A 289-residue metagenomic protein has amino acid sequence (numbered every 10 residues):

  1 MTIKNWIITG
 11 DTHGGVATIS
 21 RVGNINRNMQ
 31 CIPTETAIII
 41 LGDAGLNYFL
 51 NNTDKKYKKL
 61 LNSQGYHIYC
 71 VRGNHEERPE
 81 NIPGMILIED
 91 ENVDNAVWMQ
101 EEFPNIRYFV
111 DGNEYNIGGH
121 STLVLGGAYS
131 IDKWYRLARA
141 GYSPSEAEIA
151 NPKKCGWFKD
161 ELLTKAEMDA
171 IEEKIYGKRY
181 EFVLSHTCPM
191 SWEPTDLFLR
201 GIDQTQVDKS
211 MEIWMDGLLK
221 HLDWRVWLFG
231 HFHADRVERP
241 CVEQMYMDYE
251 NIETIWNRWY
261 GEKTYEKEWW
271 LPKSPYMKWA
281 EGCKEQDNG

Functional and structural regions predicted by a protein language model:
M1, K284-G289: Short intrinsically disordered terminal tails
T2, T9, G14-I117, F198 (+1 more regions): Core catalytic region of metal-dependent phosphoesterases/phosphodiesterases, especially metallo-beta-lactamase-like
I3-H13, G119-A128, F182-H186, E243-M247: Active-site-proximal beta-strand elements of phosphoester/diester hydrolases
T12-H13, A44-G45, N74-E77, A128-Y129 (+2 more regions): Catalytic metal-binding/acid-base residues of hydrolase active sites
P33, K178, L222: Active-site charged/polar residues at nucleotide-handling catalytic sites that mediate phosphoryl, nucleotidyl
T36-I38, E181, R225: Conserved acidic residues
H67-V71, E89-V93, C188-K278, E285: Conserved beta-sheet core of the metallophosphoesterase superfamily
G118-K209: Active-site-proximal loop/helix segment associated with metal-binding centers of metalloenzymes
